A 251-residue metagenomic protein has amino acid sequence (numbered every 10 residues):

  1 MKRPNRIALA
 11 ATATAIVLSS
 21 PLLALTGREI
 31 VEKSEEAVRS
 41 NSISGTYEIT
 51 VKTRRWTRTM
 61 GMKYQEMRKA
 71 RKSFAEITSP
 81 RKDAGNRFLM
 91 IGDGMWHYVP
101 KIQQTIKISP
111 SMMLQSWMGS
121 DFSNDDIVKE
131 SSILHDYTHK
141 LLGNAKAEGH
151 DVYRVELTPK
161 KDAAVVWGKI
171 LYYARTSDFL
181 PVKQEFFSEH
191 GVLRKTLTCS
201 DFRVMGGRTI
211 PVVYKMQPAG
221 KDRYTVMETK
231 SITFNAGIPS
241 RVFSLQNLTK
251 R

Functional and structural regions predicted by a protein language model:
K2-A11: Bacterial N-terminal signal peptides that target proteins for export
A10-S19: Bacterial N-terminal signal peptides
S20-A24: Sec/Tat signal peptide C-region and signal peptidase I cleavage site
L25-K101: N-terminal mature ectodomain segment of secretory-pathway/periplasmic proteins
T50, M67-K69, T78-P80, D93-G94 (+8 more regions): Solvent-exposed coil/turn segments that connect beta secondary-structure elements in extracytoplasmic/periplasmic
T57, V128-K140, G191-T196: A short, amphipathic edge element
V99-K129: Acidic/charged, solvent-exposed loop-and-adjacent secondary-structure segments enriched in E/D, K/R, S/T, and G/P
Q104-K107, V128, E148-L245: Gly/Pro-enriched, hydrophobic low-complexity segments that function as extracytoplasmic propeptides/linkers
